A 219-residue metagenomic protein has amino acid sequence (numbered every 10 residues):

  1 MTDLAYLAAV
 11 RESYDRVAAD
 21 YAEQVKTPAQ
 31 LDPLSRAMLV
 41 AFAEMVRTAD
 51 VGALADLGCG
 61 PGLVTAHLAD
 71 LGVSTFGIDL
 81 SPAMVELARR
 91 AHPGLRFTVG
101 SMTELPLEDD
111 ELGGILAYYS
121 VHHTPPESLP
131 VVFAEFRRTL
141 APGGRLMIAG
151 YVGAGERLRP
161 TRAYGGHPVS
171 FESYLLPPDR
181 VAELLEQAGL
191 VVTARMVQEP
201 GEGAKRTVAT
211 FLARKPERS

Functional and structural regions predicted by a protein language model:
M1-A49, A154: Conserved class I S-adenosyl-L-methionine
A53-E104: Class I SAM-dependent methyltransferase SAM/SAH-binding core
T103-I115: A short acidic, Gly/Pro-enriched loop at the edge of an enzyme's catalytic core that lines a small-molecule cofactor
P130-P142: A short glycine-rich, Lys/Arg-flanked "PGG" loop and its adjoining helix->strand segment in the class I
M147-E172: Conserved class I S-adenosyl-L-methionine
S173-A188: Short alpha-helix
L190-G201: Conserved S-adenosyl-L-methionine
P200-S219: Core SAM-dependent methyltransferase catalytic element
